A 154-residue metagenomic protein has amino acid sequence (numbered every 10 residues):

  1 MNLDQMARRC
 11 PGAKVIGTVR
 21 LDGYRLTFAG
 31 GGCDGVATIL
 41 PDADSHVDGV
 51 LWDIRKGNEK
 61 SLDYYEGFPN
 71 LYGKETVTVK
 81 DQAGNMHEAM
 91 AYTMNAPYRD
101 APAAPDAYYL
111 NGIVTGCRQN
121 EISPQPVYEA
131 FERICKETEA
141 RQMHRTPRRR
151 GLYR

Functional and structural regions predicted by a protein language model:
M1-R154: Glycine-aromatic micro-motifs
